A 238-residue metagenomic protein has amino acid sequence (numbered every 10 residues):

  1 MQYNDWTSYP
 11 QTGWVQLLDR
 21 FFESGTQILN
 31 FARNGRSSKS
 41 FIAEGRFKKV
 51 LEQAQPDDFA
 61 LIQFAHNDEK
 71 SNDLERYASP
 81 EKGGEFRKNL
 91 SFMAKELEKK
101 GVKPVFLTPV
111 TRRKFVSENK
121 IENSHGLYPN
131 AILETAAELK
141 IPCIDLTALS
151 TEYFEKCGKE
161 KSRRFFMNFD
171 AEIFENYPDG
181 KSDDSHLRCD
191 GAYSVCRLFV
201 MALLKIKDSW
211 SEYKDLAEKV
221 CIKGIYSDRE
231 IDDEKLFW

Functional and structural regions predicted by a protein language model:
M1-A32, K48-P56, A60: Serine-esterase "nucleophile elbow" of acetyl-processing enzymes
Y3-P10, A32-S40, N72-K82: Acidic/histidine-rich helix-loop elements that form or flank divalent-metal/phosphate-binding sites at the catalytic
G13, A32-G35, A65, G191: Glycine-centered flexibility sites
G13, L17, F21-S24, S37 (+3 more regions): Alpha-helix initiation/capping motif
G45-C189, Y193, R197-D215, L236-W238: Alpha-helical cap/lid subdomain in secreted, periplasmic, or secretory-pathway luminal O-acyl-processing enzymes
D208-D228: Short, flexible loop/turn segments with low-complexity composition
I225-F237: Short, low-complexity, Pro/Ser/Thr/Gly-rich segments in the mature regions of secreted, periplasmic
